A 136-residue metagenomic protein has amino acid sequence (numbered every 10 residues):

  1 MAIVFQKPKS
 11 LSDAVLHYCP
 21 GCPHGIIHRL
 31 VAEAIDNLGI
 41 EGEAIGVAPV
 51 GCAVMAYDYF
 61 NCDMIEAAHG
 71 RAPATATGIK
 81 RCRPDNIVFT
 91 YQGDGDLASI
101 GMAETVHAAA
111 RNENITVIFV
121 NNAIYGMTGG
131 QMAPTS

Functional and structural regions predicted by a protein language model:
I3, P8-A68: Active-site diphosphate/adenylate-binding microenvironment
F5, D85, A133-S136: Conserved thiamine diphosphate
D36, A110-E113, M132: Hydrophobic/aromatic-lined pockets within catalytic cores
C52-G126: Thiamine diphosphate
A123-S136: Thiamine diphosphate
